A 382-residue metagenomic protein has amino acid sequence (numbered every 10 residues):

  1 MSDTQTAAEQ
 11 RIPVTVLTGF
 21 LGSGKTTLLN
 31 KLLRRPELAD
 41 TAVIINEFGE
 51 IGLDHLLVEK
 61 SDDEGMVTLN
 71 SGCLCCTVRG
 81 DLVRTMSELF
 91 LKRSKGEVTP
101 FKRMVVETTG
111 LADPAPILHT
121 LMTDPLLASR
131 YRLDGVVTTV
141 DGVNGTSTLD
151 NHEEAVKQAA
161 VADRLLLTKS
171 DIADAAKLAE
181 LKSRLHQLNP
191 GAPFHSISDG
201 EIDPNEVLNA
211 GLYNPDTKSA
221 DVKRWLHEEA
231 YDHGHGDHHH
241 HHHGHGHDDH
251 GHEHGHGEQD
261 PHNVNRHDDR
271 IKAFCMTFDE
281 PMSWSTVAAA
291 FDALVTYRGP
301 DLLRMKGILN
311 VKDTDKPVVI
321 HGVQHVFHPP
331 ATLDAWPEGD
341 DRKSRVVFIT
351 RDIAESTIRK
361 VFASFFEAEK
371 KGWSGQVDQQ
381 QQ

Functional and structural regions predicted by a protein language model:
S2-S23, T27-T148: Nucleotide-state-sensitive switch-loop elements of NTP-binding domains
S2-T6, K157, R164, A173-S344 (+1 more regions): C-terminal accessory "lid"/substrate-recognition subdomains
E9, P13, E37-D40, V78-D81 (+9 more regions): Helical mechanochemical/support elements of P-loop NTPase systems and associated helical scaffolds
L32, P36, G52, L82 (+10 more regions): Conserved NTP-handling cores and scaffolds of large molecular machines
I44-N46, T138-D141, L166-K169, C275-T277 (+1 more regions): Conserved beta-strand segments of the P-loop GTPase G domain that flank and frequently precede/overlap
E47, E107, V136, A162 (+4 more regions): Residue-level signal for inorganic ion chemistry
I117-G191, D199-G200, N205: Conserved catalytic-core segment of NTP-binding enzymes
